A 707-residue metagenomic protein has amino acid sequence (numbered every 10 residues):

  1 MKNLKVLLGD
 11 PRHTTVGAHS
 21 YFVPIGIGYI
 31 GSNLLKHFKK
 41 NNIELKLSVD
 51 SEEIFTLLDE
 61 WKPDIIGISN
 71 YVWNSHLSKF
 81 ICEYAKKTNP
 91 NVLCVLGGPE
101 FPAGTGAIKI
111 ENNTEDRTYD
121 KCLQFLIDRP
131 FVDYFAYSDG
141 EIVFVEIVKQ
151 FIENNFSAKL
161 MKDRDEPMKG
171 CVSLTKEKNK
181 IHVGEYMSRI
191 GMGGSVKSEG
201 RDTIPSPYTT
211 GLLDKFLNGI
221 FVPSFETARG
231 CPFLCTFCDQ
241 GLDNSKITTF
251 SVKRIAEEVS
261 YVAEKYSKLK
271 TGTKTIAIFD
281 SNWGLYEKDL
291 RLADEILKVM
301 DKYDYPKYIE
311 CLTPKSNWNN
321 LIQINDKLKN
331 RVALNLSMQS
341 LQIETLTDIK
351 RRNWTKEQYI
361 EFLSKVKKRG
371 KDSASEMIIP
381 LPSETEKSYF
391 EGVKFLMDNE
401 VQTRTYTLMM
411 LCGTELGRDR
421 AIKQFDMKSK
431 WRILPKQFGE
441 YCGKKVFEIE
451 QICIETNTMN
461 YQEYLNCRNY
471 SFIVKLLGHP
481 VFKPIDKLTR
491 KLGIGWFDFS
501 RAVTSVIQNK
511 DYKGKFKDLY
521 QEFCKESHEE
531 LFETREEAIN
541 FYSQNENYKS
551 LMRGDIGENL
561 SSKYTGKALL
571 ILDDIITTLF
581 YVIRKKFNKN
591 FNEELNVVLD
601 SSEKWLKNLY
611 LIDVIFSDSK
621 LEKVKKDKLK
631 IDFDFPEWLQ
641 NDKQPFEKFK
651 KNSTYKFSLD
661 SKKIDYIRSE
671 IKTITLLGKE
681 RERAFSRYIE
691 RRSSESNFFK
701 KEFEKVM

Functional and structural regions predicted by a protein language model:
K2, L7, I81, V132 (+8 more regions): A structural motif corresponding to the C-terminal lobe/cap of the Radical SAM core domain
K2-L8, D64, F131, Q451-M707: Radical SAM enzyme core and accessory elements
G9-R12, S69, G97, F279: Short hydrophobic segments within beta-strands
T14-I27: Glycine- and acidic-residue-enriched helix-capping/strand-helix junction motifs
L34, Y84-N89, I296, M300 (+1 more regions): Hydrophobic positions in alpha-helices of CheY-like receiver
H37, N41-R189: Glycine-rich beta-alpha loop elements in corrinoid/cobalamin-binding modules across cobalamin-dependent enzymes
V183, M187-K368, I379: Radical SAM [4Fe-4S] cluster-binding motif and immediate context
